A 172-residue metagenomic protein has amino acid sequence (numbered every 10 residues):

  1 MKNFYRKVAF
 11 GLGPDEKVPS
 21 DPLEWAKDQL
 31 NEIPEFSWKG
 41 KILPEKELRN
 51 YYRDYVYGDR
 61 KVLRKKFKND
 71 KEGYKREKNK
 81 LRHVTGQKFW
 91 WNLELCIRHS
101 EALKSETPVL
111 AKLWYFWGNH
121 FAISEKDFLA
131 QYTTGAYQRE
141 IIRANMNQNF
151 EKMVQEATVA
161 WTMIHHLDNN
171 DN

Functional and structural regions predicted by a protein language model:
M1-F4, W91, V109-F116, N149 (+1 more regions): Residue-level detector of well-ordered alpha-helical segments, enriched for hydrophobic/aromatic packing positions
N3-A9, K27-L30: Substrate/cofactor-recognition hotspot
F4, A102, F116, H120 (+2 more regions): Generic, well-ordered alpha-helical scaffold segments in large soluble proteins
A9-L12, E106, F121-E125, N145-M146 (+2 more regions): Sec/Tat-exported extracytoplasmic proteins
E16-A136, I141-R143: N-terminal accessory alpha/beta regions
Q131-N145, K152-N172: Active-site substrate-binding loop specific to GH73 endo-beta-N-acetylglucosaminidase modules in bacterial autolysins
